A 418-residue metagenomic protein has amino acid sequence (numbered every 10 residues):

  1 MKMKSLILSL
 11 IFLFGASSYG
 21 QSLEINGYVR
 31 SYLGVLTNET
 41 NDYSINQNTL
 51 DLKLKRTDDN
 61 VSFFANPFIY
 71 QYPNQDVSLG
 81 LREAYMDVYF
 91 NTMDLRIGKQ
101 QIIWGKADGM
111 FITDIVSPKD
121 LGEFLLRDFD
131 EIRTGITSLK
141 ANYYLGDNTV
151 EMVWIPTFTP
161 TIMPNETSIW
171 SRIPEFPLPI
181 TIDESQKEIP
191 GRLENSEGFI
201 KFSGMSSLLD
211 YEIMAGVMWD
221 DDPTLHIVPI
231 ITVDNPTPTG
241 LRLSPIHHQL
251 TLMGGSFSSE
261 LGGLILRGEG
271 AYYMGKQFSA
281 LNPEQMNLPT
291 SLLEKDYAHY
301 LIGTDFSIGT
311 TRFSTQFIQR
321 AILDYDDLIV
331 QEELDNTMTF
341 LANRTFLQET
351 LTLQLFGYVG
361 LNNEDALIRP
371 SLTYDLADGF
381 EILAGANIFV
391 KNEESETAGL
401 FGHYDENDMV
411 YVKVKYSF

Functional and structural regions predicted by a protein language model:
G20-L36, R56, V61-F63: Transmembrane beta-strand segments of Gram-negative outer membrane beta-barrel proteins
L23, D59-A65, M93-L95, D147-V150 (+5 more regions): Repeated loop/turn-to-beta-strand initiation elements of outer-membrane beta-barrel proteins
G27-L33, A65-I69, I97-K99, M152-P156 (+7 more regions): Transmembrane beta-barrel strands of outer-membrane/channel proteins
D42-N48, S78-R82, R133-T137, E194-G198 (+6 more regions): Residues that define the transmembrane beta-barrel architecture of outer-membrane proteins
L50-R56, E83-V88, L139-Y143, I200-G204 (+8 more regions): Residues on the lipid-exposed face of transmembrane beta-strands in outer-membrane beta-barrel proteins
K55-S171, K391: Outer membrane beta-barrel
S258-Y358: Detector for outer-membrane/organellar transmembrane beta-barrel domains, recognizing the amphipathic beta-strand
Y404-F418: Outer-membrane beta-barrel "beta-signal"
